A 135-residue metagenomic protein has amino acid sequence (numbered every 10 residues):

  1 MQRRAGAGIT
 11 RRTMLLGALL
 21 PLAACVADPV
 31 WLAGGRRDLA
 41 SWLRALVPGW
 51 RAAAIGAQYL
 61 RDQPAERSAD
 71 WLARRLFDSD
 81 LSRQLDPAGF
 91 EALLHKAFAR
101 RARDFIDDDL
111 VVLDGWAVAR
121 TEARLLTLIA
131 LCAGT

Functional and structural regions predicted by a protein language model:
M1-L22: N-terminal secretory signal peptides and thylakoid transit peptides that target proteins across membranes
R3-A7, C25-D78: C-terminal segment of N-terminal export signals and the immediately downstream linker at the start of the mature
S68-A99: Short, basic/low-complexity N-terminal boundary segments at the transition from targeting/disordered tails
G89-L110, A123-L126: Short acidic, Pro/Gly- and aromatic-enriched capping/linker segments at domain boundaries
L113-D114: Structural motif
T121-T135: Short, surface-exposed, low-complexity cationic segments
